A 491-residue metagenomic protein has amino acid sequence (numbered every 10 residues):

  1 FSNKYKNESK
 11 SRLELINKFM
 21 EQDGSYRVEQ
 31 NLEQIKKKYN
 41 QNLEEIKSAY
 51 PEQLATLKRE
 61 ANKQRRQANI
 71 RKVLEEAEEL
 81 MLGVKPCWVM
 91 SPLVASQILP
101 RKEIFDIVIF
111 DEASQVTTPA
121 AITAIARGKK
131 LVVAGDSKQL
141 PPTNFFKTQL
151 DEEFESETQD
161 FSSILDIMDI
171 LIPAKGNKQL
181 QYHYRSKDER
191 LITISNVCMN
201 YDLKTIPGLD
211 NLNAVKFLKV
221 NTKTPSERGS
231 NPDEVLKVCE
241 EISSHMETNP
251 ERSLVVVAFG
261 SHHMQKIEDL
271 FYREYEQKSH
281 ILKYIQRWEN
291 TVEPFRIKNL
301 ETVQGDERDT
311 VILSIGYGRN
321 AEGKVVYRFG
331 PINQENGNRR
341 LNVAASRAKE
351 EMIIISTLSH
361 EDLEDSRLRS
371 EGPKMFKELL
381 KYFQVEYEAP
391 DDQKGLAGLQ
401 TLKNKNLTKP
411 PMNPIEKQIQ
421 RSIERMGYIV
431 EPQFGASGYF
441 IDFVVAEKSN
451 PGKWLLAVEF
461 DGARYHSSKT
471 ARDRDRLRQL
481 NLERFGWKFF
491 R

Functional and structural regions predicted by a protein language model:
F1-I104: Conserved helicase NTPase catalytic core signature
R66-M199: ASCE P-loop NTPase helicase motor core
V94-A95, S137-P141, K147-T148, Y184-D188 (+6 more regions): Conserved nucleotide-binding/hydrolysis micro-motifs of P-loop NTPases
I104-F105, R127-K130, I172-N177, L212-V215 (+4 more regions): Short glycine-/polar-rich loops that comprise or flank the Walker A/P-loop and associated switch/sensor motifs
K147-K178, N196, F271, E322-F434: Helicase C-terminal subdomain and adjacent C-terminal extension
D151-R252, F271: Conserved helicase motor core of P-loop NTPases
L212-I353, G427: Core RecA-like ATPase module of SF1/SF2 helicases and allied nucleic-acid translocases
F440-Q479, R484: Short beta-strand-loop-alpha-helix junction that forms the active-site gateway of nucleic-acid-processing nucleases
